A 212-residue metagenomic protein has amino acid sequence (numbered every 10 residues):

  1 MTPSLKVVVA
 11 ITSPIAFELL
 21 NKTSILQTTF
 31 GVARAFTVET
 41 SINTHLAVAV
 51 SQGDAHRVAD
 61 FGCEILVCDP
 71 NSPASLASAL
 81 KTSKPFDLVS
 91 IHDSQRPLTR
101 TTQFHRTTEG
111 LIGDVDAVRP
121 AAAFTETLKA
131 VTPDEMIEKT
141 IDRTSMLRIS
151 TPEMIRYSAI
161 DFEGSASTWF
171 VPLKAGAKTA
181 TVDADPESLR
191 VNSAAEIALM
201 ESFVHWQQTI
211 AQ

Functional and structural regions predicted by a protein language model:
M1-A55, G62: N-terminal glycine-rich phosphate-binding loop and ensuing alpha1 helix
M1-V8, A35-V38, W169, P186-S188 (+1 more regions): SAM-dependent methyltransferases
S4-K6, D87-S90: Structural motif
V9-A10, A49, I91-H92, A121-A123 (+1 more regions): Short beta-strand segments
S41-A47, D116, P186-S188: Short active-site oxyanion
R57-V89: Short phosphate-binding loop-to-helix
D93-P97: The conserved acidic donor/metal-binding loop of glycosyltransferases
L98-D183, Q212: Conserved core of the sugar-phosphate nucleotidyltransferase
